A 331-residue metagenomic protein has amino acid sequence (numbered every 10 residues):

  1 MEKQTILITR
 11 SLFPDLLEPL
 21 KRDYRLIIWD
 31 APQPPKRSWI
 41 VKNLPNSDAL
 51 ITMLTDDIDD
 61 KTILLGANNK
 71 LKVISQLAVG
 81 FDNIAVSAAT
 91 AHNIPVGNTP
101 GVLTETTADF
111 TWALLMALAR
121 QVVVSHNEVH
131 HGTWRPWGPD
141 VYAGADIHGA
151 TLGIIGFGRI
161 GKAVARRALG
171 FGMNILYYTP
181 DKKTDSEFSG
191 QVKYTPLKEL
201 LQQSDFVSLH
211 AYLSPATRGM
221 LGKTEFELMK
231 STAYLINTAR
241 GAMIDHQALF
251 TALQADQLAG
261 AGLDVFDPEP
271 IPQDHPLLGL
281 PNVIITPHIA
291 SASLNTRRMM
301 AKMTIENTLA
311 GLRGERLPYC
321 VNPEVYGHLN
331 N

Functional and structural regions predicted by a protein language model:
M1-G97, Q202, G222, L228 (+1 more regions): An N-terminal-biased, well-structured beta-alpha scaffold segment characteristic of Rossmann-like dinucleotide-binding
Y24, Q191-V192, N282-I284: Short, conserved active-site loop motifs that form the nucleotide-linked donor/cofactor pocket
D48-A49, V73, F206, Y234 (+2 more regions): Short, Asp-centered acidic motifs that coordinate Mg2+ and/or phosphate in catalytic or ligand-binding sites
M53-L54, A78, L209-A211, T238-A239 (+1 more regions): Glycine-rich, N-terminal phosphate-binding loop of Rossmann-like dinucleotide-binding domains
I58-T62, L176, P180-P276: Rossmann-like adenosine-cofactor binding region
H92, V96-G97, N174, T232-N331: Rossmann-like dinucleotide-binding domain for NAD(H)/NADP(H)
H92-I94, P100-T151, A163-R166, L317: Phosphate-binding beta-alpha-beta segment of Rossmann-like dinucleotide-binding domains, i.e., the NAD(P)
F157-G158: Glycine-rich Rossmann-fold phosphate-binding loop(s) that bind the pyrophosphate of adenine dinucleotide cofactors
